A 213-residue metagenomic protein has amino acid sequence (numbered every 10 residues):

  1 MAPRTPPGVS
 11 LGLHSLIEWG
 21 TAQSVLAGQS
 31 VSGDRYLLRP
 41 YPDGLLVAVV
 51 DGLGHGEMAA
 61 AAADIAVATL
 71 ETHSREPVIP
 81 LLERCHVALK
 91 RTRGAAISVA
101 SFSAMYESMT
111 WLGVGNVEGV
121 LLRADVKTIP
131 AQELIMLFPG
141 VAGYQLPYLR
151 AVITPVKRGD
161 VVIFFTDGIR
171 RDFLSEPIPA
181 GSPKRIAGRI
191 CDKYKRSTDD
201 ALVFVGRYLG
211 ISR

Functional and structural regions predicted by a protein language model:
M1-A68, Q145-I153, D199: N-terminal entry segment of metal-dependent catalytic domains or homologous docking segments
M1-P7, E83-H86, T92, S98 (+2 more regions): C-terminal catalytic subdomain
G8-G33, E83-K90, V117-I153, I186-C191: PP2C/PPM family metal-dependent serine/threonine protein phosphatase catalytic domain, recognizing the conserved
Q29-L45, G94-I97, Q132-L174: Acidic loop->beta-strand submotif enriched in PP2C/PPM serine/threonine phosphatases
L38-R39, L122-A124, G206: Short beta-strand-to-turn element immediately C-terminal to the catalytic PLP-Schiff-base lysine in fold type I
Y41-D43, F102-E107, L209: Short acidic/glycine-rich beta-turn/loop cap or linker motifs at sensory/regulatory domain boundaries that couple input
D51-L53, V117, D167-G168: Active-site metal-binding loops of divalent metal-dependent hydrolases
M58-K127, L149: Catalytic core of PPM/PP2C metal-dependent serine/threonine phosphatase domains
